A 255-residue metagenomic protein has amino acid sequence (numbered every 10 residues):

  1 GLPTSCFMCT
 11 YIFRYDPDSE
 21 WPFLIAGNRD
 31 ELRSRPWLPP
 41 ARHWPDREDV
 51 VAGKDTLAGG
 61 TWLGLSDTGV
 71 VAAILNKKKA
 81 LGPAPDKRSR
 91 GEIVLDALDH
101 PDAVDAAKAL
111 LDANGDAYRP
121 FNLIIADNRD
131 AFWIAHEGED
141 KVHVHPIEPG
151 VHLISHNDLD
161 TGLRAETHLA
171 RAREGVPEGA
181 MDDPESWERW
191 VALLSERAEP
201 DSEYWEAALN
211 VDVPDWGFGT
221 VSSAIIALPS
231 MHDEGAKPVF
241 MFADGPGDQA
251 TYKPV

Functional and structural regions predicted by a protein language model:
G1-S5: Intrinsic disorder/low-complexity segments
C6-V255: N-terminal nucleophile
